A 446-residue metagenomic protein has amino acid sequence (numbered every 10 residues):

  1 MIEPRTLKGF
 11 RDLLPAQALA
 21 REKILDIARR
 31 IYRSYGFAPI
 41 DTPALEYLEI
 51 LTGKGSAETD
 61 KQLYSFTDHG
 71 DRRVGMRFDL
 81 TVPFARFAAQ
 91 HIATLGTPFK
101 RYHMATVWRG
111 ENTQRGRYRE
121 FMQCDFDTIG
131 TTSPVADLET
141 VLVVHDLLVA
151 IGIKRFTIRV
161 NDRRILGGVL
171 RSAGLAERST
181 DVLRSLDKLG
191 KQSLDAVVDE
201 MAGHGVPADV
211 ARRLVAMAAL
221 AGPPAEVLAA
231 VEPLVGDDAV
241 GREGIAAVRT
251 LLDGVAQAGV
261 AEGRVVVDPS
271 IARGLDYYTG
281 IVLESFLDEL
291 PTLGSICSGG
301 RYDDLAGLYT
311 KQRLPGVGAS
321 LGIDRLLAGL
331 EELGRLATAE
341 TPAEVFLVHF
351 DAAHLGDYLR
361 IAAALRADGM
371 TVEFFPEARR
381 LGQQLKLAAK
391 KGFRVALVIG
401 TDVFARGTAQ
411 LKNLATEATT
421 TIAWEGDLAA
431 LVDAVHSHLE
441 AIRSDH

Functional and structural regions predicted by a protein language model:
M1-A18: Auxiliary tRNA-acceptor-end handling modules of aminoacyl-tRNA synthetases
D12, V169-A176: Phosphate-rich ligand and nucleic-acid binding surfaces
Q17-Y35, E46-Y47, G70-D71, L80-T94 (+3 more regions): Positively charged, Gly/Ser-enriched RNA/tRNA-binding surfaces
I40, A44-V74, R117: Polyanion/phosphate-binding surface patch
K61-G70, L175-A196, L287-E289: Acidic, His- and aromatic-enriched active-site or binding-groove loops in soluble protein domains that engage sugars
Y118-C124, V160-G168: Short, conserved phosphate-binding/catalytic loop or strand-edge motifs used in phosphoryl-/nucleotidyl-transfer
R155-R164, V182-L183, V265-S270: Short, surface-exposed recognition loops or helix-turn segments adjacent to catalytic cores
